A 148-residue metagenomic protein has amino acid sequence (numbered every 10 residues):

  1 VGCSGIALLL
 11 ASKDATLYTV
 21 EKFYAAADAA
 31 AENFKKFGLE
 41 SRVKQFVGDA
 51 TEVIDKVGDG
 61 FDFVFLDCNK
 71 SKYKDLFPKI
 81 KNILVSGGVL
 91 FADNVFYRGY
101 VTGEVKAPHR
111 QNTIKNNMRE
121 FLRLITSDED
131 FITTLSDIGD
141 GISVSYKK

Functional and structural regions predicted by a protein language model:
V1-K148: S-adenosylmethionine/decaboxylated-SAM
